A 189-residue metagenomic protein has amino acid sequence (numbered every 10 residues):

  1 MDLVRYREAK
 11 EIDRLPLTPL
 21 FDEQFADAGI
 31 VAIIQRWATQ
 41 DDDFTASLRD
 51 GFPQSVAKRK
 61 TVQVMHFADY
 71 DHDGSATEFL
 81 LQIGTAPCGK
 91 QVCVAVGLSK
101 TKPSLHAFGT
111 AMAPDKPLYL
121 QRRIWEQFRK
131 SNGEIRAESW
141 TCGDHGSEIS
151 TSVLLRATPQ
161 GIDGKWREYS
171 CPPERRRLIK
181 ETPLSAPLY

Functional and structural regions predicted by a protein language model:
M1-I12, Y119-Y189: Acidic, small-residue rich beta-repeat scaffolds with periodic aromatic anchors
M1-V62, L188: Terminal domain-start segments
R14-T18, L105-P114, G164-P173: Beta-propeller fold detector
T18-A38, K116-L120, Q160-W166, R176-E181: Short, surface-exposed linear segments at secondary-structure transitions and domain or protein termini
G51-D73, L80-L81, C88-G89: Acidic/His-rich structured neighborhood in mature extracellular/periplasmic domains
D69-G84, R129-S139: Acidic/hydrophobic-patterned starts of short beta strands in beta-sheet-rich repeat architectures
P87-Q91, G146-I149: Short, solvent-exposed loop/turn segments at conserved positions within beta-propeller repeat blades
Q91-Y119: Extracellular C-terminal loop/segment signatures of secreted glycoproteins
